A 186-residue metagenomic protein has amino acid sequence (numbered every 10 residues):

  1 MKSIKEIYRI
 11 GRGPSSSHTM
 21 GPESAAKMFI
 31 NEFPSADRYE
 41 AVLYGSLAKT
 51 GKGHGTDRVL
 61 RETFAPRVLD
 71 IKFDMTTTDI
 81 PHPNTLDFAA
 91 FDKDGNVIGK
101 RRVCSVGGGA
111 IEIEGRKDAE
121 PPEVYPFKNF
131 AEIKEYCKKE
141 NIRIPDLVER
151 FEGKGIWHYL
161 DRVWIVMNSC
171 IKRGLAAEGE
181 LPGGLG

Functional and structural regions predicted by a protein language model:
M1, K27-G186: Feature of Fe-S/electron-transfer and energy-metabolism proteins that preferentially highlights extended coupling
E6-S15, E40-A48: Short glycine-rich or small-residue beta-strand-to-loop segments that form or flank ligand, phosphate, metal/Fe-S
Y8-M28: Conserved phosphate/anionic-ligand binding catalytic regions in large, soluble enzymes, centered on
